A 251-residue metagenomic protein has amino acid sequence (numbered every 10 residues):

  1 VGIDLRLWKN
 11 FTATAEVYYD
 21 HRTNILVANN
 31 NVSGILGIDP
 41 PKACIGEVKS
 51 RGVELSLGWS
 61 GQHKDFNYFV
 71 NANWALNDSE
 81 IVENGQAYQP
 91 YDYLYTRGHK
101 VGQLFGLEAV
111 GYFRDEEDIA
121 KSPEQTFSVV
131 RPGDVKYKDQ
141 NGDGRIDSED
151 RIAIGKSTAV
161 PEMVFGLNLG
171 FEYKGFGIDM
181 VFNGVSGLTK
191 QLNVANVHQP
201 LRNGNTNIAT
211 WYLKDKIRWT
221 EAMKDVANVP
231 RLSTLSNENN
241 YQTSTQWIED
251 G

Functional and structural regions predicted by a protein language model:
V1-L104, T243-G251: Extracellular/periplasmic, surface-exposed regions of secreted and cell-surface proteins
W8-N10, K64, F176, F182 (+1 more regions): Bacterial peptidoglycan biogenesis and beta-lactam-recognition machinery
E16-Y19, D150, M180-S186: Active-site proximal loops enriched in glycine and acidic residues that flank catalytic Cys/His/Asp and coordinate
I25, D147, T189-N193: A short, polar/proline- and glycine-enriched secondary-structure boundary/capping micro-motif
N29-D39, N141-D150, S233-T245: Flexible, solvent-exposed coil segments and beta strand-coil junctions, predominantly the extracellular/periplasmic
A43-G46, Q62-A159, Q199, A209-Y212 (+1 more regions): Conserved small-residue
F69, T158-S186, K214, E221 (+1 more regions): Conserved C-terminal beta-signal and adjacent last beta-strands/turns of outer-membrane beta-barrel proteins
Q103, V185-G251: Extracytoplasmic gating/loop element in the C-terminal half of outer-membrane beta-barrel translocons and assembly
